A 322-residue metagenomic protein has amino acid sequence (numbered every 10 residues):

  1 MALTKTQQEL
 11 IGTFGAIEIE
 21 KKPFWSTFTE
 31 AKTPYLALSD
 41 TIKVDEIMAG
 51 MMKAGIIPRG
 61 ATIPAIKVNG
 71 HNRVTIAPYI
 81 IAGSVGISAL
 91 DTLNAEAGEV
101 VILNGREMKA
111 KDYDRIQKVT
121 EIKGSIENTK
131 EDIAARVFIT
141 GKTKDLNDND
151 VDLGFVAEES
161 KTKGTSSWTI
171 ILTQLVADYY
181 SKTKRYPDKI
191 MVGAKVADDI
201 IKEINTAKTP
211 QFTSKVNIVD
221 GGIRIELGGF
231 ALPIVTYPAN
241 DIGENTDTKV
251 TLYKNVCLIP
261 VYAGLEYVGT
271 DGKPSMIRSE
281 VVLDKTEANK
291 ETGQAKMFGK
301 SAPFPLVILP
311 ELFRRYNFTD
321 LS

Functional and structural regions predicted by a protein language model:
M1-D45, R314-S322: N-terminal alpha-helical "arm" segments
T13-I17, A31-P34, D178, K182 (+2 more regions): Surface-exposed polar/charged interaction patches
S26-T29, D188, T213-I218: Short glycine-rich, low-complexity/disordered patches
S26-V101: Assembly/oligomerization interface modules of large self-assembling protein complexes
G86-S88, G193-A194, L309-E311: Helix N-cap / beta->alpha transition motif
L103-S181, A207: Alpha-helical scaffold segments that mediate packing/assembly in large oligomeric complexes
T173-E203: Structured, hydrophobic secondary-structure cores that serve as assembly/anchoring elements
T206-S322: Sequence/fold signature of self-assembling virion shell proteins
